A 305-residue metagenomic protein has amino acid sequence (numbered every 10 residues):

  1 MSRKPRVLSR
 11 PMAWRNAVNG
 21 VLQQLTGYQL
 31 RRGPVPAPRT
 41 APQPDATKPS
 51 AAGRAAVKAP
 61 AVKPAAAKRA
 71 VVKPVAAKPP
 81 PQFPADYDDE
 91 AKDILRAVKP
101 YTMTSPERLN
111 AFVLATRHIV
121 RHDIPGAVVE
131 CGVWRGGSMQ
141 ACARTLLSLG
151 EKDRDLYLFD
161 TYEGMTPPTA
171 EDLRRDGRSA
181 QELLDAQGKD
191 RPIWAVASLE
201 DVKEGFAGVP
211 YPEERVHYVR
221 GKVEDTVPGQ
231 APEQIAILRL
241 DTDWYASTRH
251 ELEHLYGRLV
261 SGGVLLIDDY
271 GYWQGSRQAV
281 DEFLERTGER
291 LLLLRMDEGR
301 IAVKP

Functional and structural regions predicted by a protein language model:
M1-D89: Membrane-proximal basic amphipathic "stem/tether" segments
P80-P106, R117, H122-P305: S-adenosylmethionine/decaboxylated-SAM
E107-A111: N-terminal pre-P-loop "Q-motif" helix
L114: Conserved pre-motif I regulatory segment
